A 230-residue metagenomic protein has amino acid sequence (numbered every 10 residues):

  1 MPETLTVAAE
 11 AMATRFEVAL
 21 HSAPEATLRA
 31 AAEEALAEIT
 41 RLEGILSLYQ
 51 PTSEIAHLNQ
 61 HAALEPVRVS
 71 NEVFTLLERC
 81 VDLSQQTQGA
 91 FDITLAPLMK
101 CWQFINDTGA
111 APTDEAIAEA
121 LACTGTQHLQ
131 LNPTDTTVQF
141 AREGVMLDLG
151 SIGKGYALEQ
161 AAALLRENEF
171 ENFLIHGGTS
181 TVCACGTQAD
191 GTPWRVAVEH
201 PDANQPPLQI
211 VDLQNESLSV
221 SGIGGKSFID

Functional and structural regions predicted by a protein language model:
M1-D230: Mature catalytic core of soluble alpha/beta enzymes
